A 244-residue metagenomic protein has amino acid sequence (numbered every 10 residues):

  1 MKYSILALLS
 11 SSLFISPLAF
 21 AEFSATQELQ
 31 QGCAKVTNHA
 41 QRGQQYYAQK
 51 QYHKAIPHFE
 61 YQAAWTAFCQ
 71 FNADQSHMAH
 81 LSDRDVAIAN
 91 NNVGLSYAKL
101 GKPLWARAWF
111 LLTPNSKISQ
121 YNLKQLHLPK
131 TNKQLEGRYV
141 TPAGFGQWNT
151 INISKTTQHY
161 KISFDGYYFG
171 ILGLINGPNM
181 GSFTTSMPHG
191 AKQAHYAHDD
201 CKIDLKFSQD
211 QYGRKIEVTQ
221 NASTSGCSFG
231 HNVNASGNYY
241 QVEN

Functional and structural regions predicted by a protein language model:
M1-S4: Positively charged n-region of N-terminal signal peptides that target proteins for export
L6-S10: Sec-dependent N-terminal signal peptides
A19-A21: Boundary at the C-terminal end of the N-terminal hydrophobic targeting segment
S24-K130: Alpha-helical protein-protein interaction scaffolds
H127-N149, G237-E243: Tryptophan-anchored aromatic micro-motifs
T141-H189, Q220-S223, F229-A235: N-terminal glycine/threonine-rich, aromatic-flanked beta-hairpin/loop signature
S182-N244: C-terminal, beta-strand-rich globular interaction domains
